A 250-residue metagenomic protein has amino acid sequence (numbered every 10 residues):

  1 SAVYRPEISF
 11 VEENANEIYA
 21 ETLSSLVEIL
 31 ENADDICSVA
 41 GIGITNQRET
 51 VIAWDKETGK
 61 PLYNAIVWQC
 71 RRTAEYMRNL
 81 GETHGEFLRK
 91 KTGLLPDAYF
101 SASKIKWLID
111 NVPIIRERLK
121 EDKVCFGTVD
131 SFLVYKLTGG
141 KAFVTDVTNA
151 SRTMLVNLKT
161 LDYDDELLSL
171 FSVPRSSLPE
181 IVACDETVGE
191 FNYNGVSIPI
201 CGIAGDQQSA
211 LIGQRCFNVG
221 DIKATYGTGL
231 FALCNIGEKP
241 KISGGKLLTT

Functional and structural regions predicted by a protein language model:
S1-Y4, I66-T73, T228-L230: Short, acidic/turn-prone active-site loops that include or flank metal/cofactor- and phosphate-binding residues
S1-Y63, K90, E117, A183 (+1 more regions): N-terminal glycine/serine-rich phosphate-binding loop of ATP-dependent small-molecule kinases, especially carbohydrate
E13, A40-N46, I66-Q69, T92-S101 (+6 more regions): Active-site nucleophile and cofactor-binding loops and adjacent substrate-binding regions of central metabolic enzymes
N16, A40-E82, I114-E117, A142 (+1 more regions): Glycine/Thr-rich phosphate-binding loops that ligate phosphate moieties of nucleotide and other phosphorylated ligands
L23, A53-I114, M154-G202: Glycine-rich phosphate-binding loop and adjoining helix at the ATP-binding site of ATP-dependent phosphoryl-transfer
A142, T148-T250: ATP-dependent carbohydrate kinase catalytic cores
